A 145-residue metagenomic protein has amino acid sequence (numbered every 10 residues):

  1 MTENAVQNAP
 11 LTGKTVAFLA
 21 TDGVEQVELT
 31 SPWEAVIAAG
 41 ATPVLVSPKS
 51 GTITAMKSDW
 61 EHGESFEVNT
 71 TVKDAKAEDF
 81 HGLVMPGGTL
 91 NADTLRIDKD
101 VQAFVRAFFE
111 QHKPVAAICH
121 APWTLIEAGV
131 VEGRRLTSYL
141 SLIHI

Functional and structural regions predicted by a protein language model:
M1-Q111, W123-G133: Extended, subdomain-level signal for the structured scaffold at the beginning of enzyme domains
D93-I97, A116, S138: Short, well-structured alpha-helical patches and their helix-loop capping segments that border functional surfaces
Q111-I118: ADP-ribose/adenylate-binding Rossmann-like module
E132-L140: Short hydrophobic/aromatic-enriched beta-strand-loop microsegments
I143-I145: Conserved small/polar residues in nucleotide/adenosyl-binding loops
